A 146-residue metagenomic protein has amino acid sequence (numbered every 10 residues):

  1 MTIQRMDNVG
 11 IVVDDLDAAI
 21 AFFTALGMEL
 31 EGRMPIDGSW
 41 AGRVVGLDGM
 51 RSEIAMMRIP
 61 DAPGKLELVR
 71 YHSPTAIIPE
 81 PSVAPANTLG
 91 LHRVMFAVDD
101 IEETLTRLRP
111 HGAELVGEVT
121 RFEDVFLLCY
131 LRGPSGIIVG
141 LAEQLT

Functional and structural regions predicted by a protein language model:
M1-A18, E29-M34, G90-V98, Q144-T146: N-terminal beta-strand motif that seeds the catalytic metal site of vicinal oxygen chelate
V12-P63, P110, C129-R132: Core segments of cupin and vicinal oxygen chelate
G38-G42, A76-P79, F122: A cross-kingdom feature marking solvent-exposed beta-strand/loop segments within repeated, beta-rich binding/scaffold
E102-R107: Short amphipathic alpha-helices within nucleic acid-binding modules
D124-F126: Short, small/polar residue-rich loop motifs at catalytic or cofactor-binding pockets
